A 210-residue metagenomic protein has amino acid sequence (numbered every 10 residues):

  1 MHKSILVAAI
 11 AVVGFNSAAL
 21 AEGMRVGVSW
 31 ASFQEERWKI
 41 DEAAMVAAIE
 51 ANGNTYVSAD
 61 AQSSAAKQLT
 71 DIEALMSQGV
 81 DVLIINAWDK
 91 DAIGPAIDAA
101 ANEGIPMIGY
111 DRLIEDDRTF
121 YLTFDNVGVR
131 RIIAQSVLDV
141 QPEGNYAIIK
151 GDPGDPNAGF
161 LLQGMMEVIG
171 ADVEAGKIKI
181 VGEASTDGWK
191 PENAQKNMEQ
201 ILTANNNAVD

Functional and structural regions predicted by a protein language model:
M1-A21: Gram-negative bacterial Sec-dependent N-terminal signal peptides
L20-D210: A residue-level marker of the well-folded mature domains of exported/periplasmic proteins
